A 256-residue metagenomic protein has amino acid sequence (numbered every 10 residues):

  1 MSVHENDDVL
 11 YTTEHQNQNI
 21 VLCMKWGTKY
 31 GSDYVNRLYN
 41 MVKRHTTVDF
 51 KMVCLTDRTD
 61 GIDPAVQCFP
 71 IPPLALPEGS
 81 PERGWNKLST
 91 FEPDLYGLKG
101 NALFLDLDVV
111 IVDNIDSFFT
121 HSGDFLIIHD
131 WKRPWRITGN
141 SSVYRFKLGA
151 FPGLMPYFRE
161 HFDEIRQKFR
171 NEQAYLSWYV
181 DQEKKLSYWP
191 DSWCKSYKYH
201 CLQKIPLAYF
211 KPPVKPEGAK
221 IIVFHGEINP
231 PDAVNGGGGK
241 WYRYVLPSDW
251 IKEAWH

Functional and structural regions predicted by a protein language model:
S2-E78, L95-L98, L148: N-terminal anchoring/stem segment of glycosyltransferases
E14-H15, R136-T138, P213-E217: Extracellular/periplasmic catalytic domains that process cell-envelope and extracellular macromolecules
Q18-I20, N101-L103, K220: Structural motif
G31-Y34, P77-R83, P134-V143: Short, charged, surface-exposed secondary-structure boundary motifs
V53-G61, I111-D116, S192, E227-I228: Short, polar loop motifs at secondary-structure junctions
D60-D63, Q67-L74, N86-T138, R145-F146: GT-A fold catalytic core of metal-dependent nucleotide-sugar glycosyltransferases, centered on the diacidic
I115-Y179: Conserved catalytic core of nucleotide-sugar-dependent glycosyltransferases
P152-H256: Catalytic core and acceptor-binding pocket of nucleotide-sugar-dependent glycosyltransferases
